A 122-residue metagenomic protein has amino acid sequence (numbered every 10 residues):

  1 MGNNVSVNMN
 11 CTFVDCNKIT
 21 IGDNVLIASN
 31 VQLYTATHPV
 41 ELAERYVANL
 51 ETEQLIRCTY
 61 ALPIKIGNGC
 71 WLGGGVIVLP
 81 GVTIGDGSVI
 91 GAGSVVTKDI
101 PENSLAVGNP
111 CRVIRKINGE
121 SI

Functional and structural regions predicted by a protein language model:
M1-V82, N109, K116-S121: Flexible, glycine/small-residue-enriched loop-and-beta-strand segment within the central core of proteins
G74-C111, I122: C-terminal/domain-terminus segments
